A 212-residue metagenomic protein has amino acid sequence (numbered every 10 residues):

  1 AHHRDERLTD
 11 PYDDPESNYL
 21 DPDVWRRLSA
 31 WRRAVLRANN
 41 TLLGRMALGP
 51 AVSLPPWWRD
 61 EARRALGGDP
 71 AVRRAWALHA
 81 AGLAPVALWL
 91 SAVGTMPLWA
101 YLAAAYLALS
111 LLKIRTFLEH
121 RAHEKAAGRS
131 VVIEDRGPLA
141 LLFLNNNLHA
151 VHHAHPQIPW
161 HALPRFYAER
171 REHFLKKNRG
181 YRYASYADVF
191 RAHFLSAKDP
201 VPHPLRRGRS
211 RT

Functional and structural regions predicted by a protein language model:
A1-W76, E124-R206: Membrane-embedded catalytic scaffold of the fatty acid hydroxylase/desaturase
L36-P50, D69-I114: Alpha-helical bilayer-embedded segments of polytopic membrane proteins, i.e., transmembrane/intramembrane helices
W99-R136, A140-F143: Extended hydrophobic/aromatic segments used for targeting, binding, or gating
G208-T212: C-terminal regulatory/interaction regions
